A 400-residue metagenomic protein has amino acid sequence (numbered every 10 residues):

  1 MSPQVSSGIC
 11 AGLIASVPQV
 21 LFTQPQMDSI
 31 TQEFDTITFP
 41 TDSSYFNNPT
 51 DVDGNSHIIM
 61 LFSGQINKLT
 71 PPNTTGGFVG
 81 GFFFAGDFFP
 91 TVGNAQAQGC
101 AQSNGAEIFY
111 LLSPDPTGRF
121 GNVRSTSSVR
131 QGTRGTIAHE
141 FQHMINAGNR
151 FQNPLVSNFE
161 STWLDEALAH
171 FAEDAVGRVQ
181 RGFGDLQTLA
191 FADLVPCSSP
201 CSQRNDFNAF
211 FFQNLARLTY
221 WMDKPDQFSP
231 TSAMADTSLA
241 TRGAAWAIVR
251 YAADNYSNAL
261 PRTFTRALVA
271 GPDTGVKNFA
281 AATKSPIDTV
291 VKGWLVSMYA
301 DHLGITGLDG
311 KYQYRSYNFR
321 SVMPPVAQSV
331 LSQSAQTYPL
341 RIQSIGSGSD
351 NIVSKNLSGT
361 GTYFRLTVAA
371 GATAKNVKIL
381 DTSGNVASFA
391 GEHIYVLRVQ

Functional and structural regions predicted by a protein language model:
S2-S161, L168, A172, R178-G182 (+2 more regions): Juxtacatalytic substrate-recognition/specificity segment
F141, I145-A147, A169, T241-A259: Alpha-helical scaffold elements that line and support the substrate/ligand-binding pocket of soluble hydrolases
S157-A245, V269-A270, T274-D301: Acidic/His/Gly-enriched intrinsically disordered linker/tail segments that often contain short helix/coil "MoRF-like"
V179-D185, N255-T263: Structural helix-adjacent loops and short alpha-helical linkers that scaffold large soluble proteins
R250-A253, T265, V269: Regular secondary-structure segments
A270-Q400: Beta/coil-rich, acidic/histidine-enriched accessory regions frequently appended to metallopeptidases
